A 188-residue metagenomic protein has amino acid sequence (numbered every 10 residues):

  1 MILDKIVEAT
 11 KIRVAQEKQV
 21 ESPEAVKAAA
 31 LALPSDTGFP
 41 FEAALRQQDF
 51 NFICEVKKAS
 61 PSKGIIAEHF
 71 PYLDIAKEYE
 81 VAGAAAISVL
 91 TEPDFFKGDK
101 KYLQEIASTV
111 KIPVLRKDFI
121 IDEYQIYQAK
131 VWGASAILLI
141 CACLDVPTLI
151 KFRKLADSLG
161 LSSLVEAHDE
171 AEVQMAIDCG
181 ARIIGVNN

Functional and structural regions predicted by a protein language model:
M1-I12, K154-L164, H168: Alpha/beta catalytic cores of nucleotide-metabolism and tRNA/nucleoside-modifying enzymes
I2-A67: An N-cap/entry alpha-helix motif that binds or orients negatively charged groups
E24-A32, S60-I66, A86-E105, N188: Glycine-rich, proline-tolerant flexible connector loops at the mouths of alpha/beta enzymes
D36-Q48, F96-F119, C141, T148-E166: Alpha-helix-loop-beta-strand connector modules within alpha/beta enzyme cores
I53-P71, I112-I121, S162-A167: Active-site mouth loops of central-metabolism enzymes
K58-S60, P93-F95, I120-I121, Q125 (+2 more regions): Active-site-proximal loop/turn and secondary-structure-junction residues that shape catalytic pockets, frequently
A67-L90, T109, E123-A136, I150-F152 (+2 more regions): Alpha/beta enzyme core
L90-T91, K117-D118, L139-A142, N187-N188: Short beta->alpha connector loops at strand-helix junctions that form conserved, small/polar/Pro-enriched
